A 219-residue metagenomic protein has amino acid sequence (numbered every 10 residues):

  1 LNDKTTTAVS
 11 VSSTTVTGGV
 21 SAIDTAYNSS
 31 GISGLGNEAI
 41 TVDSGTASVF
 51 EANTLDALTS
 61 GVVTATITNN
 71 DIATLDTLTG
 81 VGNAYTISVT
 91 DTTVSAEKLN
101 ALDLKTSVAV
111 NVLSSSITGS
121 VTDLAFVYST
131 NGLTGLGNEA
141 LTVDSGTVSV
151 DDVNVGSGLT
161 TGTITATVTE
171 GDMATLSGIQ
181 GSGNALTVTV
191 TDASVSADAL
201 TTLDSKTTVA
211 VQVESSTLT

Functional and structural regions predicted by a protein language model:
N2-T219: General marker for long, soluble alpha-helical cores
